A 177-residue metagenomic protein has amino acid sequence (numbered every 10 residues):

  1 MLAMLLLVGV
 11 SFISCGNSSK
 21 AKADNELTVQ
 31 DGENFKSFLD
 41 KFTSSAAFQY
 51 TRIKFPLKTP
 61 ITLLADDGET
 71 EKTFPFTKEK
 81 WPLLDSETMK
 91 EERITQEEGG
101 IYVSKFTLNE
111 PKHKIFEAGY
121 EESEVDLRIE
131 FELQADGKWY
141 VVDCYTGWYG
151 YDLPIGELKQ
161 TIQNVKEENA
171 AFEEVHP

Functional and structural regions predicted by a protein language model:
M1-L2: Bacterial N-terminal signal peptides that target proteins for export
S11-S14: C-terminal motif of bacterial Sec signal peptides marking the signal peptidase cleavage site
S19-G68: N-terminal export/targeting and maturation segments
T59-V125: Surface-exposed, charged secondary-structure patches
F74-P75, W139, Q163-K166: Short, intrinsically disordered/low-complexity patches at protein termini and at juxtamembrane boundaries
E124-Q160: Short beta-strand edge/turn micro-motifs at domain boundaries
Y149-P177: Short, low-complexity, Pro/Ser/Thr/Gly-rich segments in the mature regions of secreted, periplasmic
